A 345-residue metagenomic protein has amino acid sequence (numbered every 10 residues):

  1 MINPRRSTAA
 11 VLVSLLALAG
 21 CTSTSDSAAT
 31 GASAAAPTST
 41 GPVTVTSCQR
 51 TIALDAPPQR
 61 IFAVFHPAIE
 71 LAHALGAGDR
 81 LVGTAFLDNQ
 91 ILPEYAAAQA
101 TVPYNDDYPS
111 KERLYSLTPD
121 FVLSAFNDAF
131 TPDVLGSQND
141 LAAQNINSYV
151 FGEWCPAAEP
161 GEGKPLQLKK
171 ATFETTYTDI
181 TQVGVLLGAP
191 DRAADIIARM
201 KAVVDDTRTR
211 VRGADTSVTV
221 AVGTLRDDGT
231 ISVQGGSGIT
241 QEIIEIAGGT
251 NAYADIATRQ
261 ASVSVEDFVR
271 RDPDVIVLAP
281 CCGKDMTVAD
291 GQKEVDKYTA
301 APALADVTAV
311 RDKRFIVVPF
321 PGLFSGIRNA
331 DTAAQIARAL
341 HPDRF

Functional and structural regions predicted by a protein language model:
I2-I69, V185-G223, P342-F345: Bacterial Sec-exported substrate-binding components of ABC uptake systems
S47-Q49, V102-E112, P132, I256-V265: Short helix-initiation/N-cap motifs at beta->coil->alpha
R60, V64-F130, A252, T287: A short, structured surface patch at a secondary-structure boundary
P67-E70, L87-Q90, F121-V122, N127-T131 (+6 more regions): Solvent-exposed loop/turn segments at secondary-structure junctions within structured extracellular/periplasmic domains
L87-I91, Q99-A100, V233-Q260, F320: Alpha-helical, coiled-coil/dimerization segments enriched in small aliphatic residues
K111-S124, V265-C281: Proline-aspartate-enriched helix->loop->beta-strand connector
D128-G136, I146-Q182, D215-I239: Extracytoplasmic ligand-binding site segments that recognize negatively charged/polar headgroups
K170-D179, A194, D255-I256, V275-F345: Structured C-terminal subdomain patch of bacterial secreted/periplasmic proteins
